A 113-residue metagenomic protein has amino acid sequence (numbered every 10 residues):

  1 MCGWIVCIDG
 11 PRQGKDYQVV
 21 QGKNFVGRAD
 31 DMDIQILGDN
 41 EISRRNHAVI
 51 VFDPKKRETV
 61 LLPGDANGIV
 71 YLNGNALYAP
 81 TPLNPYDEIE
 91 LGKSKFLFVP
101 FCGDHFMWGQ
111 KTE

Functional and structural regions predicted by a protein language model:
M1, S94-E113: Regulatory inter-domain linker segments that are low-complexity and enriched for serine/threonine/proline
M1-D9: Eukaryote-specific, low-hydrophobicity, charge-rich regions
I8-P11, Y17-Q21: Transition segment at domain starts
D9-P11, P54, C102: Solvent-exposed strand-loop boundary residues in beta-sheet-rich modules
G14-K15, Q35: Short acidic/glycine-rich loop or secondary-structure boundary segments that cap or lie
D16-Y17, L62, P100: Intrinsically disordered, low-complexity regions enriched in proline, serine, glycine and charged residues
V20-K93, W108: Forkhead-associated
